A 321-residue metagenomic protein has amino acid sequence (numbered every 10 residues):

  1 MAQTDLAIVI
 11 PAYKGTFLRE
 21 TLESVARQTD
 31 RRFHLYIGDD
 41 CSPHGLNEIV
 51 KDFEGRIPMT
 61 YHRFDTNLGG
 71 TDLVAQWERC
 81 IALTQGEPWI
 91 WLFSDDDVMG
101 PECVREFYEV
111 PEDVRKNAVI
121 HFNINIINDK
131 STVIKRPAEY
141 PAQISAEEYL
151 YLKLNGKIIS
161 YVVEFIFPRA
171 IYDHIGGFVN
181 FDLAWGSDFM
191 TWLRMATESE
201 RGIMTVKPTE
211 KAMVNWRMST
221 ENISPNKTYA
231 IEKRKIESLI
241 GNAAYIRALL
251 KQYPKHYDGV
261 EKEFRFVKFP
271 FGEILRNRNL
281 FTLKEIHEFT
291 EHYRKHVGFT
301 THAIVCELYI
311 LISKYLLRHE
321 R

Functional and structural regions predicted by a protein language model:
M1, F264-R321: Membrane-interface aromatic/basic loop that binds lipid-linked glycans or pyrophosphate carriers, typified by
I8, S145-A230: Conserved nucleotide-sugar donor-binding catalytic segment
K14-R27: Short, well-formed alpha-helical segments that are part of the catalytic scaffolds of diverse glycosyltransferases
A26-D65: Acidic donor-binding segment of Leloir-type glycosyltransferases
D65-Q85: Glycine-rich, basic loop-to-helix element that forms the pyrophosphate-binding segment of sugar-nucleotide handling
E87-V98: Short beta-strand-to-loop acidic/aromatic patch adjacent to the donor-nucleotide binding site
E102-K135: Conserved donor NDP-sugar-binding/catalytic core segment of glycosyltransferases
F189, K211-T220, P225-Y257, F281-R294: Catalytic core of nucleotide-sugar-dependent glycosyltransferases
